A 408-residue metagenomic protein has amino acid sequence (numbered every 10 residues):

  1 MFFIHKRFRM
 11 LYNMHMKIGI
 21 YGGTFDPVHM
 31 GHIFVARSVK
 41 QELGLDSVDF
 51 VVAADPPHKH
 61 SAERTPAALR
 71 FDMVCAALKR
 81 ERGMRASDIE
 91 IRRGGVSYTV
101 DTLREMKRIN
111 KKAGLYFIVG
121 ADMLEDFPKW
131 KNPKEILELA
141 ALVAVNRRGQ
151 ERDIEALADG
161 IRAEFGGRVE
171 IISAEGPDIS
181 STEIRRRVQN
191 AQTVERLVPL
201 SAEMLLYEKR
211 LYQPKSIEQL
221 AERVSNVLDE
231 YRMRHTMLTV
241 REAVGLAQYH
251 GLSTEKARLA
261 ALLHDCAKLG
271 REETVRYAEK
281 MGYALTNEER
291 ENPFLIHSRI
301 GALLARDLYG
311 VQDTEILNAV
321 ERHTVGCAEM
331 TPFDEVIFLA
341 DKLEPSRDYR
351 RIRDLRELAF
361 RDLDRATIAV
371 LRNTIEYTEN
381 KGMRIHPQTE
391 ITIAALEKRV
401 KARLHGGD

Functional and structural regions predicted by a protein language model:
F2-S216: Nucleotidyltransferase catalytic core that binds NTPs
E42, I109, E164, V227 (+2 more regions): Alpha-helical structural context
S61-L69, R93-S97, E230, R234 (+4 more regions): Residues at secondary-structure transition points
V96-M106, N110-A113, C266-I296, R384-H386 (+1 more regions): N-terminal leader/targeting helix
I179-A191, R353, V370-N380: Short helix/strand-capping connector loops at secondary-structure junctions
T193-I217, E376-D408: Charged phosphate-binding loop/patch that engages nucleotide di/tri-phosphates or the phosphate backbone of nucleic
E222-N226, H235, V244, Y249-L371: Divalent metal-dependent catalytic cores for phosphoryl transfer on phosphate-bearing substrates
